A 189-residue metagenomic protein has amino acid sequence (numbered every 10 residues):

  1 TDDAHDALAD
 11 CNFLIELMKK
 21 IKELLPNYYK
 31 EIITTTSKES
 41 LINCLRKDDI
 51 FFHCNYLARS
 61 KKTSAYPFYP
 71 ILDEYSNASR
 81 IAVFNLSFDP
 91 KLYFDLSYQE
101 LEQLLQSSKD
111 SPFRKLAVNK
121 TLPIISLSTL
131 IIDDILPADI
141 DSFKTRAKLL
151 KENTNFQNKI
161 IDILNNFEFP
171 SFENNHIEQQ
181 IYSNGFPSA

Functional and structural regions predicted by a protein language model:
T1-A189: DEDD superfamily 3′-5′ metal-dependent exonuclease/proofreading module
